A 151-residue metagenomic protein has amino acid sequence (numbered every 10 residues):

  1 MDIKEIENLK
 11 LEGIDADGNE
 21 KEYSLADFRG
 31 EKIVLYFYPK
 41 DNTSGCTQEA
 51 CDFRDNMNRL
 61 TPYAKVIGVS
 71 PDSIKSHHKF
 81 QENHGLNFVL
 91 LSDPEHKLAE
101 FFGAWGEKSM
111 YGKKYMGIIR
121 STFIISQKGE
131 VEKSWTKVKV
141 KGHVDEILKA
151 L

Functional and structural regions predicted by a protein language model:
M1-L151: Chalcogenol-based redox active-site neighborhoods
